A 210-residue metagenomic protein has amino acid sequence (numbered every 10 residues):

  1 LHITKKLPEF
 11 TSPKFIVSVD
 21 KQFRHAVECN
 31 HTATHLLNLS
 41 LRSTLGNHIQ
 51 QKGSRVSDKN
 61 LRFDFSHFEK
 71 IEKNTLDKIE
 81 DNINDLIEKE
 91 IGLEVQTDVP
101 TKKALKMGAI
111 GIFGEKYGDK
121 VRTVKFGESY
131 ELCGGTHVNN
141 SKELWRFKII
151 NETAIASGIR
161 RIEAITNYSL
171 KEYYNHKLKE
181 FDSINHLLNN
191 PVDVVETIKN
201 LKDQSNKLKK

Functional and structural regions predicted by a protein language model:
L1-K210: A glycine- and charged-residue-rich anion-binding loop/surface
